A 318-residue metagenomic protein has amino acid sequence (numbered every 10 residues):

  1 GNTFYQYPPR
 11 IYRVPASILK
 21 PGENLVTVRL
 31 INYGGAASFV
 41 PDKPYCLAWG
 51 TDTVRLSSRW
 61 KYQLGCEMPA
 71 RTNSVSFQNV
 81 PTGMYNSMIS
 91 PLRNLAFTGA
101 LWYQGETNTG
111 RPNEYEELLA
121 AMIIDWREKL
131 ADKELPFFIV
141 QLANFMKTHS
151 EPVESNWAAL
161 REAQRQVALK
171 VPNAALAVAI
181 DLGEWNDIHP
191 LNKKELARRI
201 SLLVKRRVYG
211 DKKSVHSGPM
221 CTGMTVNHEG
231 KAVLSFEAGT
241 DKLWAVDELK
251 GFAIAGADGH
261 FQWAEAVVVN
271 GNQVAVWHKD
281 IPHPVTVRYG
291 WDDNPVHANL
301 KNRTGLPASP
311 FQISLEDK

Functional and structural regions predicted by a protein language model:
F4, A16-L95: An acidic-aromatic loop/edge-strand motif
P8-Y12, N272-V274: Short strand-edge motifs at loop-to-beta-strand transitions and within beta-strands of extracellular beta-rich domains
R10-Y12, Q78-P91, E117-D125, S155-Q166: Alpha-helical scaffolding within the catalytic cores of extracellular/periplasmic polymer-degrading hydrolases
G22-E23, L95-G99, D132-F138, L169-L176: Loop/turn elements at helix/coil->beta-strand transitions in domains of secreted/extracellular proteins
V75-Q78, Y103-E116, T148-V153: The substrate-binding groove and active-site-proximal loops of carbohydrate-active enzymes, especially glycoside
L142-I180: Substrate-gating cap/lid alpha-helix
L191, E195, L202, R206-D247: Surface beta-strand/loop "capping" patches
A238-K318: C-terminal beta-sandwich/jelly-roll accessory domains of carbohydrate-active enzymes
